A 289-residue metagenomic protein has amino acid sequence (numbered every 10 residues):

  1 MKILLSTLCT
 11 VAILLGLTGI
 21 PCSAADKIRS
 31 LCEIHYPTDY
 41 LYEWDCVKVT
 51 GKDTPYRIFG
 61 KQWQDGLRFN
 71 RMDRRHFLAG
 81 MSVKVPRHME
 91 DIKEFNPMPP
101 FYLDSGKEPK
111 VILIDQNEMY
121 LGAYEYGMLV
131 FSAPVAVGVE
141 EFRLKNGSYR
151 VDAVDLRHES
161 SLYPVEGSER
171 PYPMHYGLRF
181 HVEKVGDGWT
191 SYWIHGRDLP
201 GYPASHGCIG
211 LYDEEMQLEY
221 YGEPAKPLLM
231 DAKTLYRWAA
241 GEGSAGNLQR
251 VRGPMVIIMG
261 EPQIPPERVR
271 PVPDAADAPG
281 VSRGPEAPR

Functional and structural regions predicted by a protein language model:
M1-S6: Positively charged n-region of N-terminal signal peptides that target proteins for export
T7-G16: Bacterial N-terminal signal peptides
T10-V11, P21-S23: Cleavable N-terminal signal peptides
D26, L162-R289: Exported/periplasmic cell-wall-interacting domains
R29-Q62: Primarily a LysM-type cell-wall glycan-binding module
T50-F77, F131-S132, G222: LysM (lysin motif) carbohydrate-binding repeats in extracellular/periplasmic proteins that recognize
M81-V83: Structural motif
M89, F95-E140: A structural motif detector for short, solvent-exposed N-terminal "entry" segments of globular domains
